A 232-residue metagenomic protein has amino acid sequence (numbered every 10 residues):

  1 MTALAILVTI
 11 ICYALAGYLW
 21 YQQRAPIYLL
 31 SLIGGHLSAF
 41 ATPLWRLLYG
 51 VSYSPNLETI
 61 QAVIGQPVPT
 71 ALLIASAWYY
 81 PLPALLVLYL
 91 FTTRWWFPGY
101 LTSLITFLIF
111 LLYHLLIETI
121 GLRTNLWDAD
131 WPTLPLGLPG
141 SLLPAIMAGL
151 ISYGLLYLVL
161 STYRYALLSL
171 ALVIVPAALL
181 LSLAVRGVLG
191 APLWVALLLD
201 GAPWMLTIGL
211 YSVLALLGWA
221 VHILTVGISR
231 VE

Functional and structural regions predicted by a protein language model:
M1-E232: Aromatic-rich, lipid-facing transmembrane alpha helices and their immediate juxtamembrane interface loops in integral
